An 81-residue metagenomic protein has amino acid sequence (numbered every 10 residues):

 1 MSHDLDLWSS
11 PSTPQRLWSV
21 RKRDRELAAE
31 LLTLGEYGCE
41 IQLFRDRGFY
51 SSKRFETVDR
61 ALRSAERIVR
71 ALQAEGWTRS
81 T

Functional and structural regions predicted by a protein language model:
M1-E26, D46-S51, E56-V58, L62-R63 (+1 more regions): Negatively charged, low-complexity tracts enriched in Asp/Glu with abundant Ser/Thr
E26-Y50: Short aromatic-glycine-(Arg/Gly/Cys) micro-motifs in beta-strand/loop hairpins
Y37-E40, D59-I68: Short, surface-exposed linear segments at secondary-structure transitions and domain or protein termini
E66-R79: Short arginine-rich
